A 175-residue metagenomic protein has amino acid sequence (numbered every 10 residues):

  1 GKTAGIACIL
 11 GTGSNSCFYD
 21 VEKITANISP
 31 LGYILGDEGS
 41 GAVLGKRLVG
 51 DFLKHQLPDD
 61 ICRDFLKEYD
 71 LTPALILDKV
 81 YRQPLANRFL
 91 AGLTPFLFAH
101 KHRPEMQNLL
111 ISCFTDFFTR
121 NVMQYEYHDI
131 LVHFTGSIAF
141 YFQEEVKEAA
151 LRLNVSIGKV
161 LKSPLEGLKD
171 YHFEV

Functional and structural regions predicted by a protein language model:
G1-I6, V49-V175: ATP-binding/phosphotransfer module of carbohydrate and carboxylate kinases, centering on a glycine-rich
G1-I61: Phosphate-binding/catalytic loop of phosphoryl-transfer enzymes
